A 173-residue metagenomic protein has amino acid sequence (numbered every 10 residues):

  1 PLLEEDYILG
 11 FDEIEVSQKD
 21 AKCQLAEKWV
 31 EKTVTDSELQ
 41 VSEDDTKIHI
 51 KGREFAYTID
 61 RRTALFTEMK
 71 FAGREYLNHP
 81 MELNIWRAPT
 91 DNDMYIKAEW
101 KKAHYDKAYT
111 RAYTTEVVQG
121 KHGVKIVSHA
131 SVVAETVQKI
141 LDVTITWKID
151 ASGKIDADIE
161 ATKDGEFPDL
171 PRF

Functional and structural regions predicted by a protein language model:
P1-Q24: Terminal connector regions
S17-F173: Beta-strand/loop-rich accessory regions of lumenal/periplasmic or secreted enzymes, predominantly carbohydrate-active
